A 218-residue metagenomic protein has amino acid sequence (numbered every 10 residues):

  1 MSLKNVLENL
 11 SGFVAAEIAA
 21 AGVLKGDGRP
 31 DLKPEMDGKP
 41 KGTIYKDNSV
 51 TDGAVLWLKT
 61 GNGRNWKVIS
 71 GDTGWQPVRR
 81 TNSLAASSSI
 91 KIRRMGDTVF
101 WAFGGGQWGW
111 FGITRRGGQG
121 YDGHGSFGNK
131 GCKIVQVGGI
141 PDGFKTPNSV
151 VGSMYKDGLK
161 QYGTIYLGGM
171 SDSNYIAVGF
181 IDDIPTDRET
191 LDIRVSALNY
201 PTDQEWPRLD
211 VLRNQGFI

Functional and structural regions predicted by a protein language model:
L3-T51: Extracellular/surface-exposed low-complexity repeats and stalk/linker segments enriched in Gly/Pro and small polar
L24-K39, S70-M95, G106-F144: Surface-exposed ligand/attachment interfaces on beta-rich extracellular proteins
K41-G71, V99-W101: Short, surface-exposed terminal/edge motifs of secreted or surface/virion proteins that either
K46-V50, I69-S87, V150-K160: Short, solvent-exposed secondary-structure boundary motifs
S49-D52, G61-N65, G105-W108, G143-N148 (+1 more regions): Acidic glycine-/aspartate-rich tracts in secreted/extracellular proteins
K59-G61, R93-R94, L167-S171: Generic beta-strand structural signal
A85-S89, G112, G118, G123-I218: Extracellular jelly-roll beta-sandwich "head" domains, especially the C-terminal globular C1q domain
F100-G105, V178: Extracellular beta-strand-rich recognition modules
